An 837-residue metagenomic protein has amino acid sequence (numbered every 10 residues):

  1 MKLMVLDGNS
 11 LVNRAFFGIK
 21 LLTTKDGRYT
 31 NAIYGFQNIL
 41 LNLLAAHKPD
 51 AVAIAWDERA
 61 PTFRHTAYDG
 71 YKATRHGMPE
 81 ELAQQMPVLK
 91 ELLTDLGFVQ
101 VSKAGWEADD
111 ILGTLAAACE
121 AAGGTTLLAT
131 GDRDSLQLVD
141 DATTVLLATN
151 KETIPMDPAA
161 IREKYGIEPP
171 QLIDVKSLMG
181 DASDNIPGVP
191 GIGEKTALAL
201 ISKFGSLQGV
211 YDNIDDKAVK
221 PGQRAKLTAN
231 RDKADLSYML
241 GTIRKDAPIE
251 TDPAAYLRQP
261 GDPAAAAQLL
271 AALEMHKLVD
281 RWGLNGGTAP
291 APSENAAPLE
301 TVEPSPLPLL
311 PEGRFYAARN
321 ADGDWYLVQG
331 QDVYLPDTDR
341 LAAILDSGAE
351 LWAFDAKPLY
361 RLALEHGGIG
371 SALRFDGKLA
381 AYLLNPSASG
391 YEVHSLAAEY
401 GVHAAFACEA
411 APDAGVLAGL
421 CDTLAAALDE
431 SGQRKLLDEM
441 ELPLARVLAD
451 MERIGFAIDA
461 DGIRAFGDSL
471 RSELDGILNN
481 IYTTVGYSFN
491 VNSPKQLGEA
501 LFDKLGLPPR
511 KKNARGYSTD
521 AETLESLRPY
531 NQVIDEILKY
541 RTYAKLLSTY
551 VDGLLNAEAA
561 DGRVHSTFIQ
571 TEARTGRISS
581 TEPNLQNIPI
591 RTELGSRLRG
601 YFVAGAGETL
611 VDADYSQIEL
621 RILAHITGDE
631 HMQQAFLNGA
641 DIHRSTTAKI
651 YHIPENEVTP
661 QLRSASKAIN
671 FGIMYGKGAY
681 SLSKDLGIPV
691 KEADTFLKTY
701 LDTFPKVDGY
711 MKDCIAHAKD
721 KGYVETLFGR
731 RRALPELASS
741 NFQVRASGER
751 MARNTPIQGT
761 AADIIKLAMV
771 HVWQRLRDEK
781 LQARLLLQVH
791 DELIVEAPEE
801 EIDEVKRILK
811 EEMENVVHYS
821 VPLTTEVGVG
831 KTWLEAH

Functional and structural regions predicted by a protein language model:
L3-M4, G8-A53, D69-G70, T74-E81 (+4 more regions): Conserved RNase H-like, two-metal-ion catalytic cores of nucleic-acid enzymes
V5-L6, L128-T130, R374-F375, V491 (+1 more regions): Short hydrophobic beta-strand that contains or immediately precedes a catalytic carboxylate
L22-T23, A73-I249: Extended two-metal-dependent nuclease catalytic cores across DNA- and RNA-processing enzymes
E152-K176, S183, G323-L448, S472 (+1 more regions): Active-site-proximal helix-loop-helix substrate-binding element of RNase H-like nuclease domains
K226, N230-D339, S347-A356, D413-E593 (+7 more regions): Conserved "right-hand" nucleotidyltransferase catalytic core of DNA-directed polymerases
Y360, H366, R374, K378-A407 (+3 more regions): Function-dense linear segments that define catalytic or interfacial modules in macromolecule-processing proteins
R453, D561, H565-S566, Q570-A573 (+5 more regions): Conserved catalytic core of nucleic-acid polymerases
S472-N479, T483-I534, D702-R750, N754-P756 (+1 more regions): C-terminal polymerase-core module
